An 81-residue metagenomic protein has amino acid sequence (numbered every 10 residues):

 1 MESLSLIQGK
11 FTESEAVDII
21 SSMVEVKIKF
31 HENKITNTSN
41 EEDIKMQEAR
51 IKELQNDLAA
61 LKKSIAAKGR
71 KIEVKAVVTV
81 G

Functional and structural regions predicted by a protein language model:
M1-G81: Extended, charge-rich alpha-helical interface modules
